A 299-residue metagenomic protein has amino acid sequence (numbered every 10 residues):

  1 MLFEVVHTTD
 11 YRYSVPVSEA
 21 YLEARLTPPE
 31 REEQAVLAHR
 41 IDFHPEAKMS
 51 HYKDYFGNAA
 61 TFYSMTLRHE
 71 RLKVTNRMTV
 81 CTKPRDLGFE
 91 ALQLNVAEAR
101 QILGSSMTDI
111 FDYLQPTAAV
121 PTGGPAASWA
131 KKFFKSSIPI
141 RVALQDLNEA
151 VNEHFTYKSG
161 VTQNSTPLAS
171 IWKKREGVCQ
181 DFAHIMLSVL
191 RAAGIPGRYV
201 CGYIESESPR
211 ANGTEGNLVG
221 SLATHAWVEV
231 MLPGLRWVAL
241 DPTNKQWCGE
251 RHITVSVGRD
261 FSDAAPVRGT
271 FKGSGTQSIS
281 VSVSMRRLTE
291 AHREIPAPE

Functional and structural regions predicted by a protein language model:
M1-R12: Short beta-strand elements of extracellular/lumenal beta-sandwich folds
T9, N76, I140-L144, N148-A226 (+4 more regions): Active-site neighborhood of thiol-dependent amide/isopeptide-bond enzymes
V15-S18: A short beta-turn/strand-edge loop motif at beta-sheet boundaries
Y21-L26, E30-R31, A35-L87, Y203-E299: His-Asp-centered catalytic microenvironments across diverse enzyme cores, prominently the transglutaminase-like
T27-V36, P84, I102, V151-F155 (+1 more regions): Short low-complexity stretches enriched in small and charged residues
R77, P84-N152, K158-S159, T166-K173: Acidic low-complexity segments
